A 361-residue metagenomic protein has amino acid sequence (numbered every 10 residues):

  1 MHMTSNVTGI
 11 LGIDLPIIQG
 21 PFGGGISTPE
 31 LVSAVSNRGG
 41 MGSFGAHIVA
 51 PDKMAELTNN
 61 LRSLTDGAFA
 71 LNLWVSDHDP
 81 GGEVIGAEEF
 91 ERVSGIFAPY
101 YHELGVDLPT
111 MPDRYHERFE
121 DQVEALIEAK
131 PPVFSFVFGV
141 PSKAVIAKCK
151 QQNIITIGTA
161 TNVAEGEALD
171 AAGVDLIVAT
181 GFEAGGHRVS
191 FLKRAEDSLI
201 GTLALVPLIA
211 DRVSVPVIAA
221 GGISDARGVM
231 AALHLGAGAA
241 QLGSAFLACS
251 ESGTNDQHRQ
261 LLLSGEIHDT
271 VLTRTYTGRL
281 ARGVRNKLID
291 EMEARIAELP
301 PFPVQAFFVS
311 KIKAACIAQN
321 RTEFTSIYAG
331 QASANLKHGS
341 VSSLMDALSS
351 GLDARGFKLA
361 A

Functional and structural regions predicted by a protein language model:
M1-R212: Active-site entrance/lid segments in N-terminal catalytic domains of soluble metabolic enzymes
A98, H187-I218, I223-A361: Conserved active-site-proximal phosphate/metal-binding subdomains
